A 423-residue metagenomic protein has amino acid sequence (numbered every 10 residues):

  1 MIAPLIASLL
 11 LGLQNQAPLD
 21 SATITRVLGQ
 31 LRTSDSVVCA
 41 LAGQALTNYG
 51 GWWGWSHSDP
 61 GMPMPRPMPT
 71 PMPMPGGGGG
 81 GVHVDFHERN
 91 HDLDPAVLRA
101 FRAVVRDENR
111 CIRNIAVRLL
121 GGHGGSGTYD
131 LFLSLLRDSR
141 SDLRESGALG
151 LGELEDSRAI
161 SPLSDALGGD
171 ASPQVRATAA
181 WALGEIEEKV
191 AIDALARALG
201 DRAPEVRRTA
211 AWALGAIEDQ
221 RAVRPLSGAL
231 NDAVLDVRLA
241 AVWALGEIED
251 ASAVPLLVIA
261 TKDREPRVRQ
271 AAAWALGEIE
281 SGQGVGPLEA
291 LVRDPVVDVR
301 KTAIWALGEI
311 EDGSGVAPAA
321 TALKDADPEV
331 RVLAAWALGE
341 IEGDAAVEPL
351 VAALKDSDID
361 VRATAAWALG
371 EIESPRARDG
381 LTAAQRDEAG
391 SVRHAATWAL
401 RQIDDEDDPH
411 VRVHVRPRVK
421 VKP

Functional and structural regions predicted by a protein language model:
A3-G12: Bacterial N-terminal signal peptides
N15-W52, I112: N-terminal segments that cap or nucleate solenoid repeat domains
P18-Q30, W52-P73, G80-R106, G125-R137 (+9 more regions): Amphipathic alpha-helical scaffolding segments comprising HEAT/armadillo-like alpha-solenoid repeats
S34-S36, E108-N109, S139-R140, A171-S172 (+7 more regions): Short inter-helical turns and helix N-cap capping residues of alpha-solenoid HEAT/ARM repeat scaffolds
A45-N48, L119-G122, G150, A182-E185 (+7 more regions): Core register positions within helices of long alpha-helical scaffolds
H394-P423: Terminal, low-structured helical/coil segments at or just beyond the last alpha-helical repeat
